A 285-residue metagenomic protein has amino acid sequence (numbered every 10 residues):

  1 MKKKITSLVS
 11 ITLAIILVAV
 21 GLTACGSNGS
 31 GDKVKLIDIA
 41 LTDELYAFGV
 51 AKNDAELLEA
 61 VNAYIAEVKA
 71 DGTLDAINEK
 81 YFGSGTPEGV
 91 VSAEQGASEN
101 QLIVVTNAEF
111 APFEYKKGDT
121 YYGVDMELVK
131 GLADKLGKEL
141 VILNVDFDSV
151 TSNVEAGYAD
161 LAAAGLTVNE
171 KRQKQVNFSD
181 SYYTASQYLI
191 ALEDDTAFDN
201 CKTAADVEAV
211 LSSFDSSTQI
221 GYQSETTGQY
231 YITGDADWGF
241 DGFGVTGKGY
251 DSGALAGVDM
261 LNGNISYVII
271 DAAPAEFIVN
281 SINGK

Functional and structural regions predicted by a protein language model:
M1-T12: Bacterial N-terminal signal peptides that target proteins for export
V20-A24: C-terminal motif of bacterial Sec signal peptides marking the signal peptidase cleavage site
S27-T42, D148-S152, G165-Q175, Y230-W238 (+1 more regions): A ligand-binding cleft/hinge motif common to bilobed small-molecule-binding domains
G31-L58, A108, Y183-A191, A272 (+1 more regions): Periplasmic-binding protein-like
K33-T42, K130, E139-L211: Acidic, polar ligand-binding/catalytic clefts
A40-G85, M126-K135, L192-E208, F214-D215 (+1 more regions): Extended ligand-binding regions for polar small-molecule ligands
E56-S84, G96-L166, K174, G249: Extracytoplasmic small-molecule ligand-binding "clamshell" domains of the periplasmic binding protein/Venus flytrap
V104, A108-A111, Y121-D134, T184-G253 (+1 more regions): Bilobed "Venus flytrap"/periplasmic-binding protein-like clamshell domains and structurally analogous long
